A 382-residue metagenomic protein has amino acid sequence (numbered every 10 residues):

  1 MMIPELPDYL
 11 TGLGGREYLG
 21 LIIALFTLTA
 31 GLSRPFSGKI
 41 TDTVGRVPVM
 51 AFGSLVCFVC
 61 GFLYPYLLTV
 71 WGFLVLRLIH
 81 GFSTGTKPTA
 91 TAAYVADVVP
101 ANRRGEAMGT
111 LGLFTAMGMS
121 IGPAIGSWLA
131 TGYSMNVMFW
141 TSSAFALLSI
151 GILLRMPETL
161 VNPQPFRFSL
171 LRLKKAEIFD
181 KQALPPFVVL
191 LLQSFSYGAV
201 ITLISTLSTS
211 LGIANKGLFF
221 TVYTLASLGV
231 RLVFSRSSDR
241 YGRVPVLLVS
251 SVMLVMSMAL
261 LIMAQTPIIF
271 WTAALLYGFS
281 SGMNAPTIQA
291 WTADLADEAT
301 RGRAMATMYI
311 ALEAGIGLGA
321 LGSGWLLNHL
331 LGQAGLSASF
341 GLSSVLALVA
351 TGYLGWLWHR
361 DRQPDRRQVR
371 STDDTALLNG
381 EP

Functional and structural regions predicted by a protein language model:
M1-I22, P185, V189, S194-L207 (+1 more regions): Helix-loop boundary and gating motifs at the non-cytosolic
T27-P35, M119-S120, T224-L228, L232 (+1 more regions): Residue-level signature of mid-helix packing/kink "hotspots" within the transmembrane helices of 12-pass Major
L32-P65, Y241: Conserved MFS/SLC helix-loop-helix module at the cytosolic interface between two early adjacent transmembrane helices
V49-F62, S143, P245-A259: Structural signature of the two symmetry-related core transmembrane helices
L78-T115: Cytoplasmic helix-loop-helix junction between adjacent transmembrane helices in 12-TM secondary transporters
T131-S143, W325-L346: A membrane-interface helix-boundary motif in multi-pass transporters
A144-N162, Y353-W358: C-terminal membrane-cytosol helix-exit motif in multi-pass small-molecule transporters
E158-L190, D373-G380: Juxtamembrane intracellular "pre-TM" segments in multi-pass secondary transporters
